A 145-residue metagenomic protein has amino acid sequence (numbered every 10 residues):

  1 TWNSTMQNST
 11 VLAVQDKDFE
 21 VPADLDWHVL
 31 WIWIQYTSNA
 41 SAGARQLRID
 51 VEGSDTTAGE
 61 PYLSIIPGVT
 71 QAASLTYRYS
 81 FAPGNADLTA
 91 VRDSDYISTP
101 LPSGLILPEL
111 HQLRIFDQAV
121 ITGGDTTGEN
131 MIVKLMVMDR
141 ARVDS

Functional and structural regions predicted by a protein language model:
T1-H28, Q35-A44, I106-S145: C-terminal interaction-tip segments
W33-S38, V51-G53: Generic secondary-structure microfeatures
A42-T57: Short, surface-exposed beta-strand/strand-loop-strand elements in extracellular ectodomains
Q46-I49, Y79, D93, I115 (+1 more regions): Positively charged, low-complexity intrinsically disordered regions
T56-I65: Surface-exposed loop/edge segments in extracytoplasmic proteins
V69-A73: Short proline/glycine- and polar residue-rich coil/turn motifs
R78-L110: Beta-sandwich interaction modules
